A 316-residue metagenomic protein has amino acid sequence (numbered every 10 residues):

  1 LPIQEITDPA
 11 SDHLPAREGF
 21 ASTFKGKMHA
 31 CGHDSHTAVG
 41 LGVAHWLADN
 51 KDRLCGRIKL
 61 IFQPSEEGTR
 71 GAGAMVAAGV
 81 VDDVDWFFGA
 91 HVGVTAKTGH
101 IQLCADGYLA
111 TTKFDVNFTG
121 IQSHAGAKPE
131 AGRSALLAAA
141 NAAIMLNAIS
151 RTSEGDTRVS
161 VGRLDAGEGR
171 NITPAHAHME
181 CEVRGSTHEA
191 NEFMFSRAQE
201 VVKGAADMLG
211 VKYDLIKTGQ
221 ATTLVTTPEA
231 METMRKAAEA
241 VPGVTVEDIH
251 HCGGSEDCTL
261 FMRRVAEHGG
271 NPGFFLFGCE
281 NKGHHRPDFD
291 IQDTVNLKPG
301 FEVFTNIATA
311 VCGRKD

Functional and structural regions predicted by a protein language model:
P2-M28, D34-S35, G40, L47 (+2 more regions): Histidine/acidic-residue-rich, glycine-tolerant segments that coordinate divalent metal ions
K27-C31, I249-C252: Residue-level "hotspot" positions that anchor or transmit function at local structural transition points
H29-A30, P129, H188-F193: Ordered, soluble secondary-structure elements with a strong preference for glycine-centered loop motifs and nearby
H45-N50, M262-A266: Alpha-helix C-terminal capping segments
L136-D316: Metal-dependent amide/peptide-bond hydrolase catalytic core, centered on the "pita-bread" metallohydrolase fold
